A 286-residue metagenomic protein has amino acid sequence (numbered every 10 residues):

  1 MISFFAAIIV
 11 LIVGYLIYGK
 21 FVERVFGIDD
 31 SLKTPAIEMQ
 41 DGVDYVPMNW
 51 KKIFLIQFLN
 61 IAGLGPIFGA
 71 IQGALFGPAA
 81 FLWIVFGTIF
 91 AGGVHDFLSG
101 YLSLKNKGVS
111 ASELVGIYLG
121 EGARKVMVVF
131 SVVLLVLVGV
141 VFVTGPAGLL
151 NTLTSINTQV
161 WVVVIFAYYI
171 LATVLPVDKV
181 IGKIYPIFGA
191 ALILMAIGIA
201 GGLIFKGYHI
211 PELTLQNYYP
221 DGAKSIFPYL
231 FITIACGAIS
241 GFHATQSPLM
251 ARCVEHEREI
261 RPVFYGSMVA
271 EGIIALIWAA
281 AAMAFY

Functional and structural regions predicted by a protein language model:
M1-G19, G73-S103, S112: Extracellular loop-to-transmembrane helix junctions
A7-G19, S131, L135-G139, G189-K206 (+1 more regions): Selective recognition of specific alpha-helical transmembrane segments in multi-pass small-molecule
V10-I67, H256-E259: Membrane-interface "cap" regions at the ends of multi-pass membrane proteins
L11, Y15, A91-K107, A111-L175 (+1 more regions): Helix-loop-helix module between adjacent transmembrane segments
M48-G65, G202-Y208, N217-A281: Hydrophobic, membrane-embedded alpha-helices of multi-pass small-molecule transporters
L59-P66, W83-H95, V129-V140, G266-W278: Membrane-embedded alpha-helical segments of transport systems, primarily multispan ion/solute transporters
G73-A79, L104-S110, I117-G122, A251-R261: Juxtamembrane helix-boundary/capping and inter-helix hinge elements in multi-pass membrane proteins
G139, V143, A147-W161, T173 (+2 more regions): Hydrophobic alpha-helical segments and their helix-loop junctions in multi-pass secondary transporters
